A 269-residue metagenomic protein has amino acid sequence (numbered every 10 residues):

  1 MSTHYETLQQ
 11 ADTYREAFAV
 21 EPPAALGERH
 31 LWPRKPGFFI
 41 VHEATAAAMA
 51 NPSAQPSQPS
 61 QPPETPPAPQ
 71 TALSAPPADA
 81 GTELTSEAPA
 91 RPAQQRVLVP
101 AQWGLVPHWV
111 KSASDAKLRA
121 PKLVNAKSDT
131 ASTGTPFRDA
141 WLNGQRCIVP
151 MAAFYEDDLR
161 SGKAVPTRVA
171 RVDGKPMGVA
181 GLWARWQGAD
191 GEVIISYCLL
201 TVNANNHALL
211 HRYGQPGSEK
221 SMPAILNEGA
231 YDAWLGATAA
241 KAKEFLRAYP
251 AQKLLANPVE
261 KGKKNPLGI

Functional and structural regions predicted by a protein language model:
M1-I269: Short linear sequence motif anchored by a di-proline
